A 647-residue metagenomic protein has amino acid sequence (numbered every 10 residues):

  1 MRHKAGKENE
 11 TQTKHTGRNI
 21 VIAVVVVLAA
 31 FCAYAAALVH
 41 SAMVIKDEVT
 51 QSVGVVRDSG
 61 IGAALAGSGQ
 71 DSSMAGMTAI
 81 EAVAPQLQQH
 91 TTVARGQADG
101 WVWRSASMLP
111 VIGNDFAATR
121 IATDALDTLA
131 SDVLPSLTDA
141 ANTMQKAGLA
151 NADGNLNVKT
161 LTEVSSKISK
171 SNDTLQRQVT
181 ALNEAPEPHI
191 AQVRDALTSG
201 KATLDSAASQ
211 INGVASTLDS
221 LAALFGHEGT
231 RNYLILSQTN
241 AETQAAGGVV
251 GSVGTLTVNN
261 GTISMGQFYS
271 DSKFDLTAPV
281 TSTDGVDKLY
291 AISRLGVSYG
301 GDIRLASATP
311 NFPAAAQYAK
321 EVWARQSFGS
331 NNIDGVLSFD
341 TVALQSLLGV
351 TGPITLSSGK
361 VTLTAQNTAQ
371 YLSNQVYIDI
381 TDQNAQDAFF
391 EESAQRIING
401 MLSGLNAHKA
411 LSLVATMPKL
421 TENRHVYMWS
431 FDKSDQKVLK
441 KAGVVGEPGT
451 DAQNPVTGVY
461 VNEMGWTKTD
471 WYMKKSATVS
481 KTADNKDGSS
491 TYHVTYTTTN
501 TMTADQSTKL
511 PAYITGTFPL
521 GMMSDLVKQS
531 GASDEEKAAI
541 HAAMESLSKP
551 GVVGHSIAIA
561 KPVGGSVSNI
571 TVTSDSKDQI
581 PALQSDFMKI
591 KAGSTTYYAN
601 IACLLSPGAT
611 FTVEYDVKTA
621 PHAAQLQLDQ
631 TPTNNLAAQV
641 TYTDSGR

Functional and structural regions predicted by a protein language model:
R2-V24, Y34-A638, R647: Non-catalytic, solvent-exposed segments at the cell envelope interface
Y642: Acidic, glycine-rich low-complexity segments
